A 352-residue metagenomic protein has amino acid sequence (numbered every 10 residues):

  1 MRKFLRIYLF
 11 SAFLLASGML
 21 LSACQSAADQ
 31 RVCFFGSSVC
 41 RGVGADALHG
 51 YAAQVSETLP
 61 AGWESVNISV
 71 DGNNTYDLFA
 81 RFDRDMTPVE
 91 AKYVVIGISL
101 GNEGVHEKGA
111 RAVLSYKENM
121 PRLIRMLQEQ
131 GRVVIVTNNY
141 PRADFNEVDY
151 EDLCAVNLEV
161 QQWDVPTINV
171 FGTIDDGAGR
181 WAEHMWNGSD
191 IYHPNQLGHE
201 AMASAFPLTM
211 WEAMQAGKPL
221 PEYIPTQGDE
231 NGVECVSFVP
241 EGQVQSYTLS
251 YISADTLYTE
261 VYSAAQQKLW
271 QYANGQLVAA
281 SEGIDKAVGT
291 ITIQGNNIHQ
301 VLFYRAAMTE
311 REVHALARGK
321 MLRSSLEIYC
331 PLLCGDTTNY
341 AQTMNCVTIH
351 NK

Functional and structural regions predicted by a protein language model:
Y8-S22: Bacterial N-terminal signal peptides
C24-D71, R81-E90, Q215, P219: Serine-esterase "nucleophile elbow" of acetyl-processing enzymes
S37-V39, N67-N73, V95-G109, Q161: Cell-envelope and extracellular/periplasmic
Y93-L100, K117-I124, Q128, V133-T137 (+1 more regions): Conserved, well-ordered alpha-helix/loop/beta-strand core segments that scaffold catalytic motifs
E103, P141-I224, G228: Catalytic His-Asp segment of secreted/periplasmic serine-dependent ester chemistry enzymes
P219-T256, A265-Q266, Q300, H314-K352: Extracytoplasmic low-complexity segments
Y258-W270, R305-A306: Localized edge beta-strand/strand-to-loop motifs within extracellular or lumenal beta-rich domains
G275-I298, L322-Y329: Flexible glycan-contacting loops in extracellular carbohydrate-active proteins
